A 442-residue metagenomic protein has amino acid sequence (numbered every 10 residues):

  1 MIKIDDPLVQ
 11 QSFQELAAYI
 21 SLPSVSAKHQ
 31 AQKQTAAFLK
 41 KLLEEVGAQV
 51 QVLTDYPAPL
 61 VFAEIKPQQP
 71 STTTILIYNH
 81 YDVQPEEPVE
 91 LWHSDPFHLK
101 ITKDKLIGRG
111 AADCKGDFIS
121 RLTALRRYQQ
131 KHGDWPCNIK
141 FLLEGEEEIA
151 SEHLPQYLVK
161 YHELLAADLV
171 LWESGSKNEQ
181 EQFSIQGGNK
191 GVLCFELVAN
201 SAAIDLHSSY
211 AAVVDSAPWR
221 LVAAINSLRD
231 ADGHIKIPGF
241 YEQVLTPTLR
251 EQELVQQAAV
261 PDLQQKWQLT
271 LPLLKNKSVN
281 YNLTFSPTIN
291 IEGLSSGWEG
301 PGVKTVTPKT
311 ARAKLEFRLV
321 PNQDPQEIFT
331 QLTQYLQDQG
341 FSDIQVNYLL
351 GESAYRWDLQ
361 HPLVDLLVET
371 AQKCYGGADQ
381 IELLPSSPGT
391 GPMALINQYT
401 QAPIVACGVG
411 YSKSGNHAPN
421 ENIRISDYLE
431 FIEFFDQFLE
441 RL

Functional and structural regions predicted by a protein language model:
I2-I107, Q130-W135, L315: Acidic/His- and Gly-rich active-site-bordering loop/insert found across diverse amide/peptide-bond hydrolases
Y81-V83, K105, L142-A150, E173-N178 (+3 more regions): Acidic, glycine-rich active-site loops and adjacent beta-strand->loop/helix elements that engage anionic groups
D82, L228-D232, T333-S342: A common structural junction motif
T102-D113, I381-L383: Short pre-catalytic strand/loop immediately N-terminal to key active-site residues, enriched for Gly-Thr
A112, A203-D205, Y210, F317-P325 (+1 more regions): A generic structural motif
C114-G188: Acidic/histidine-rich catalytic neighborhood of metal-dependent amide-processing enzymes
E179-Q180, K236-T310, R318, N322-Q331 (+2 more regions): An extended, acidic, His-containing surface patch that forms the Zn2+-binding/catalytic region of metallohydrolases
A211-D232: A short core secondary-structure module
